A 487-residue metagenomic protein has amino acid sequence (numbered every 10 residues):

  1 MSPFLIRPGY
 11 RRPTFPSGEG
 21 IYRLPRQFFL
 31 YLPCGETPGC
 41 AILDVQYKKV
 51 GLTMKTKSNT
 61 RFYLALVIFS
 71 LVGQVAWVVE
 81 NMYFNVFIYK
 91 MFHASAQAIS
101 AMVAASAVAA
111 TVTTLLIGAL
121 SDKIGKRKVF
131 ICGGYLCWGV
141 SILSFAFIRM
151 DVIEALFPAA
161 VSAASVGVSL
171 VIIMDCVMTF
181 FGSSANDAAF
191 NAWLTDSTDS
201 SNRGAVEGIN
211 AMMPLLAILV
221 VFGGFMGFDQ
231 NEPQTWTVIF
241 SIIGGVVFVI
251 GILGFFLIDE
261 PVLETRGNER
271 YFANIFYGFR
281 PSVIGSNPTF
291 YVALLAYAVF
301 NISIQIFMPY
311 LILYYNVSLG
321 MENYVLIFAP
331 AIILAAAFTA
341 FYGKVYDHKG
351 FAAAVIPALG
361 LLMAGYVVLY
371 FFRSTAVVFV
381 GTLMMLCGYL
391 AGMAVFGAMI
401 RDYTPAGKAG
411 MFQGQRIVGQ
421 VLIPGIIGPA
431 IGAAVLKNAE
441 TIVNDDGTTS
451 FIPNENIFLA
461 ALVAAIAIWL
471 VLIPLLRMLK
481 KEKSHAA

Functional and structural regions predicted by a protein language model:
M54-T60, V262-L294, A487: Juxtamembrane intracellular "pre-TM" segments in multi-pass secondary transporters
K55-A107, T289-L319, V325: Helix-loop boundary and gating motifs at the non-cytosolic
L71, S141, A155-A185, V377-A391: Hydrophobic core of transmembrane alpha-helices in multi-pass small-molecule transporters, especially MFS/SLC-type
T111, G204-M226, I417-P429: Glycine-rich segments within core transmembrane alpha-helices of 12-TM secondary carriers
T113-K126, F338-G350, L436: Helix-to-loop junctions at the C-terminal end of transmembrane segments in multipass secondary transporters
R127, D229-G245, L436-I466: A membrane-interface helix-boundary motif in multi-pass transporters
V129-S144, A353-V368: Structural signature of the two symmetry-related core transmembrane helices
A146-M150, F248-I258, N456-A487: Multi-pass alpha-helical transporter architecture, strongest for 12-TM Major Facilitator/SLC carriers used
